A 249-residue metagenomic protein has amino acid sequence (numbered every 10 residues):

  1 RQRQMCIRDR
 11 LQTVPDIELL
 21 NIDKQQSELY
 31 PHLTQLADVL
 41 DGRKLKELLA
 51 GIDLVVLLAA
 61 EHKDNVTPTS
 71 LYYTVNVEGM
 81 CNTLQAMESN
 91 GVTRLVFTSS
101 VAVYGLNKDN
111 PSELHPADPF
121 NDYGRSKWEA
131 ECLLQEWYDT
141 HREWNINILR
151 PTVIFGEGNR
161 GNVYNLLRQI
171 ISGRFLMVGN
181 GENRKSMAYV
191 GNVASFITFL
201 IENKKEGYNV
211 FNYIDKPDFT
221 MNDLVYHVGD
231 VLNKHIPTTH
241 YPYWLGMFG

Functional and structural regions predicted by a protein language model:
Q2-I7: Short, small-residue-biased leader/transition segments that mark boundaries at the very start of proteins
V39-E78, N82, A86, Y104: NAD(P)H-binding glycine-rich loop region in Rossmannoid oxidoreductase-like domains and their noncatalytic homologs
Y73-M80, V96-S99, S126-K127, S186: Short alpha-helix in the Rossmann-fold core of NAD(P)-dependent oxidoreductases
N82-Y123, T140: Conserved Rossmann-fold NAD(P)-dependent oxidoreductase catalytic core, especially the SDR/UDP-sugar
Y104-G105, W144-N165: Flexible, glycine-rich beta-alpha linker
F120-N147: Active-site Tyr-X1-5-Lys
N159-N165, G179-E202, Y208-N212: Substrate-positioning beta->alpha
N203-G249: Mid/C-terminal beta-alpha module of Rossmann-like enzyme folds, strongest in SDR-family dehydrogenases/epimerases
